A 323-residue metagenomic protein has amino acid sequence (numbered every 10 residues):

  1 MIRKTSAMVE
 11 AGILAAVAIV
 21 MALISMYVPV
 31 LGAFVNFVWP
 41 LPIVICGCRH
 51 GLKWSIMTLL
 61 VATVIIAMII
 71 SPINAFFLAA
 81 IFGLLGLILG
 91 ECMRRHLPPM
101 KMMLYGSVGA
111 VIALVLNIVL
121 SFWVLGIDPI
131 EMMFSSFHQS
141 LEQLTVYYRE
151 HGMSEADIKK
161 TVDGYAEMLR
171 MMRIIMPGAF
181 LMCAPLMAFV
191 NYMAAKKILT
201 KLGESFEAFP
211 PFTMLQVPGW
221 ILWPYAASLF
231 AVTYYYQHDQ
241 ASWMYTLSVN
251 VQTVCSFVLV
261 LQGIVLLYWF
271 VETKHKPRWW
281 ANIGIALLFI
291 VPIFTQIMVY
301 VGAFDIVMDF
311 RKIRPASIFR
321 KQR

Functional and structural regions predicted by a protein language model:
M1-K4, G12, A241-R323: Long, positively charged, glycine-interspersed low-complexity recognition regions
M1-V61, H275-I283: Hydrophobic transmembrane alpha-helices
V9-A11, A15, A79-L125: Short helix-perturbing small/polar motifs within transmembrane alpha-helices
G32-E91, V301, D305: Alpha-helical membrane segments and adjacent membrane-interface helices in multi-pass membrane proteins
M57-I65, M103-A110, W279-L288, G302-A303: Central hydrophobic cores of alpha-helical transmembrane segments in multi-pass integral membrane proteins
L120-M172: Membrane-interface interhelical loops and short interface/amphipathic helices in multi-pass inner-membrane
H151-A208: Hydrophobic, aromatic-enriched interface-forming segments
L202-V258, Q262-G263: Small-residue-rich helix-loop
